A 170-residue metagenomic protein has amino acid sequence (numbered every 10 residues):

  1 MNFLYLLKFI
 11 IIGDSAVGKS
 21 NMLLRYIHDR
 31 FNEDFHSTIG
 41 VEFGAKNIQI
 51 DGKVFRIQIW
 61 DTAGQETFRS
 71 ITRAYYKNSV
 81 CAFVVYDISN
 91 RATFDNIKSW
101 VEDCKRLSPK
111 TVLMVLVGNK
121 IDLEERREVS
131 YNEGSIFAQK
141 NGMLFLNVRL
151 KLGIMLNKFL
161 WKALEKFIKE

Functional and structural regions predicted by a protein language model:
M1-E170: TRAFAC-class small GTPase G-domain
